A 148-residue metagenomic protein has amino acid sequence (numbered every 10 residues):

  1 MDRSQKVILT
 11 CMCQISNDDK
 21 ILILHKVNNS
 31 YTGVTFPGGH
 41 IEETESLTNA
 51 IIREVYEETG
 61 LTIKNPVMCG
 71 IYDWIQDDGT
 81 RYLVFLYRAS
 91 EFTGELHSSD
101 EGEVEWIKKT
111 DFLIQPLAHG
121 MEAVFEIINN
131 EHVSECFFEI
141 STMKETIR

Functional and structural regions predicted by a protein language model:
M1-I21: Conserved N-terminal beta-strand and adjoining loop/helix that marks the start of the Nudix/MutT-like hydrolase domain
I8, S16, F36, I63 (+1 more regions): Short connector loops at helix/strand junctions that flank enzyme active sites, especially segments positioning acidic
K20-Y56, M143, R148: Conserved Nudix-box catalytic region and its N-terminal flanking loop in Nudix hydrolases and closely related
T62-G70: A short coil-to-beta-strand element that immediately follows conserved catalytic motifs
W74-E95, V124-I127: Active-site-adjacent beta-strand/loop module that shapes the phosphate/pyrophosphate-binding cleft
R88, H97-N129, T146-R148: NUDIX/MutT-family hydrolases
N130-R148: Acidic/histidine-enriched, glycine/proline-rich intrinsically disordered or flexible terminal extensions
